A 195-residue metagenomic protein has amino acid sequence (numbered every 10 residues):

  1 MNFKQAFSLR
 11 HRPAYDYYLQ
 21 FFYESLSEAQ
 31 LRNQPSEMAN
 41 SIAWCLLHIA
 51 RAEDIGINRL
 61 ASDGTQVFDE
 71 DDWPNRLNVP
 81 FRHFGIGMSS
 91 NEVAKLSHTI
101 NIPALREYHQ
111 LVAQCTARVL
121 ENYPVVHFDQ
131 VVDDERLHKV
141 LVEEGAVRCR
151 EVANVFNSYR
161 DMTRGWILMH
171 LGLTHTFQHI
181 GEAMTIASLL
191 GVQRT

Functional and structural regions predicted by a protein language model:
M1-R10: N-terminal export signals and maturation junctions of secreted/periplasmic proteins
L9, Q30-M88, Q114-A117, E121-N122 (+1 more regions): Short, contiguous alpha-helical
H11, Y15-L19, H109-T116: Hydrophobic alpha-helical core bundles mediating ligand binding, dimerization, or RNAP-core interactions
D16, Q20, A43-L46: Short amphipathic alpha-helical segments
Q20-Q30: Short amphipathic alpha-helical segments and their helix-coil junctions
K95-Y108: A short, structured beta-strand-centered segment in the mid-to-C-terminal lobe of catalytic cores from group-transfer
N122-D129: Proline-centered turn/helix-capping motifs that create local helix->coil transitions or kinks
